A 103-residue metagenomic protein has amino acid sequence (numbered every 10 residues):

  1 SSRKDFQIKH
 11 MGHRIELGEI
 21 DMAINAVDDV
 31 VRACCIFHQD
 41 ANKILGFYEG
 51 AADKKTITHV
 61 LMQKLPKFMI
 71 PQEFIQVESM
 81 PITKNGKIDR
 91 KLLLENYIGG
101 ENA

Functional and structural regions predicted by a protein language model:
S1-A103: AMP-dependent adenylate-forming
